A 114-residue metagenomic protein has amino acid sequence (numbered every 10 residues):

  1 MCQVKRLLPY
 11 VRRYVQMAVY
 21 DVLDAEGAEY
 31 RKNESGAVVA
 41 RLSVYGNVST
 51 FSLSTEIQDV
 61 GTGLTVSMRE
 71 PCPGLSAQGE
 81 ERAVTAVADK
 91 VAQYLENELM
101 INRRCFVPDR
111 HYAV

Functional and structural regions predicted by a protein language model:
M1-V114: Ser/Thr-rich, low-complexity intrinsically disordered terminal regions
